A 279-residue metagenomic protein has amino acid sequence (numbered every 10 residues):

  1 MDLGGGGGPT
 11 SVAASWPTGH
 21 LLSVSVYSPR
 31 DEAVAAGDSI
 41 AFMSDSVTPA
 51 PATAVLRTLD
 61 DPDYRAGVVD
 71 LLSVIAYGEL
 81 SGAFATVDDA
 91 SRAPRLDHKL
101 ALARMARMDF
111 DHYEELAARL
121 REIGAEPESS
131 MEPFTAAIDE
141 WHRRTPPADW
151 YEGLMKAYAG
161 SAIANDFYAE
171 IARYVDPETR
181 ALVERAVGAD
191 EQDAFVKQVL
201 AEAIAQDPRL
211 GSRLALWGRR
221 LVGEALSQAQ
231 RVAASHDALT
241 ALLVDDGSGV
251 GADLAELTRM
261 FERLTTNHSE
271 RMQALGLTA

Functional and structural regions predicted by a protein language model:
D2-P29: ATP-binding N-lobe of GHMP and related small-molecule kinases
S39-V55, S73-Y77, E122-F134: Acidic, low-complexity proline/glycine-rich segments
T53-S73, F134-A157: Acidic/His metal-coordination segments adjacent to aromatic residues that form catalytic metal sites in metalloenzymes
A66-I75, L96-D111, W150-G153, E178-Q192 (+1 more regions): Alpha-helical scaffold segments that form or flank carboxylate-/histidine-based iron centers
G82-A103, T145, S161-E178: Helix-loop segments that flank and shape redox-cofactor active sites
M105-E132, Q198-L200: Conserved alpha-helical segments that form or flank metal/cofactor-binding pockets of metalloenzymes
A169-S227: A contiguous pocket-lining binding segment that forms or flanks enzyme active sites
L210-A279: Extended, helix-rich structural scaffolds rather than catalytic motifs
